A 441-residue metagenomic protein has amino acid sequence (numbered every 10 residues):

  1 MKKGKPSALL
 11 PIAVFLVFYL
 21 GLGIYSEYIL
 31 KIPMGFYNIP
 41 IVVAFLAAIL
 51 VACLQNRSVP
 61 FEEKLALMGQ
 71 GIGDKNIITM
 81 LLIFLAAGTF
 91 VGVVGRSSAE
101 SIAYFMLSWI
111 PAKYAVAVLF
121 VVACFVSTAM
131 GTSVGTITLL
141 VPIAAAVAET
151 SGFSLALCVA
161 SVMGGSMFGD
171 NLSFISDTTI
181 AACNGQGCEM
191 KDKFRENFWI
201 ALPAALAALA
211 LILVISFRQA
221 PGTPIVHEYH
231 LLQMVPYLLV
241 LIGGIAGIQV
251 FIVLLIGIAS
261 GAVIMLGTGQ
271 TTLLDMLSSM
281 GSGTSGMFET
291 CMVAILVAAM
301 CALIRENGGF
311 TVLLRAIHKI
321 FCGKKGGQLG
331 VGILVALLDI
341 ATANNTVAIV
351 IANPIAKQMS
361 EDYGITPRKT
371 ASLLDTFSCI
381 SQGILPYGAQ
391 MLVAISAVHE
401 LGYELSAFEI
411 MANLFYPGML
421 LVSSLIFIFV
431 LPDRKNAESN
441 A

Functional and structural regions predicted by a protein language model:
K2-G4, Y28-V42, Q70-K75, M106-P111 (+4 more regions): Interfacial loop-to-helix junctions that mark the boundaries of transmembrane helices in multi-pass membrane
K3, G164-M167, N171-H227, L232 (+2 more regions): Juxtamembrane and boundary regions of transmembrane helices in multi-pass small-molecule transporters and channels
S7-L20, G35-R57, M80-A86, L140-I143 (+4 more regions): Hydrophobic mid-bilayer segments of alpha-helices in multi-pass membrane transport proteins, especially secondary
N38-L46, L50-Q55, K64-S98, K113 (+4 more regions): Core transmembrane alpha-helical segments of multi-pass membrane transporters/permeases
R57-P60, G73-K75, G152-A156, A181-F194 (+5 more regions): Juxtamembrane helix-boundary/capping and inter-helix hinge elements in multi-pass membrane proteins
D74-M80, Y104-V122, A148-C158, H227-V235 (+3 more regions): Membrane-interfacial loop-to-helix junctions in multi-pass transporters
M80-V91, P111-I143, H318-K357, D362-Y363 (+1 more regions): Hydrophobic alpha-helical transmembrane segments of multi-pass integral membrane proteins, predominantly secondary
I83, K113-V126, G152-G169, G326-D339 (+3 more regions): Alpha-helical transmembrane segments of multi-pass membrane proteins
